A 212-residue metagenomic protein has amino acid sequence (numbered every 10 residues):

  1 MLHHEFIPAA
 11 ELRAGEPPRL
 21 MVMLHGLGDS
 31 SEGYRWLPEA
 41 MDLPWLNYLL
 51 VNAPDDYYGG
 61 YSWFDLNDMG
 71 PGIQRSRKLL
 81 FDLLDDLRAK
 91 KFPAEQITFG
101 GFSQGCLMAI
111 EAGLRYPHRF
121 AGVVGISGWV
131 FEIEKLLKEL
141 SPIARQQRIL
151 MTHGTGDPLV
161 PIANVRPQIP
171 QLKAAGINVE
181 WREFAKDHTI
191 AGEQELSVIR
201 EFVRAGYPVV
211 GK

Functional and structural regions predicted by a protein language model:
M1-E95: Serine-hydrolase catalytic machinery in alpha/beta-hydrolase-like enzymes
Y34-L37, L137, P161-Q171: Short alpha-helix in the alpha/beta-hydrolase fold that links the catalytic acid
G60-N67, G128-I149: Flexible "cap/lid" loop of the alpha/beta hydrolase fold
F99-G101, V124-I126, T152: Short beta-strand immediately N-terminal to the catalytic nucleophile in serine-hydrolase-like folds
G100-G105, A109: Gly/Ala-rich beta-loop-alpha elbow adjacent to hydrolase catalytic centers
H118-V130: A conserved short beta-strand
L150-H153, D157: Short beta-strand/loop motif that positions the catalytic acidic residue of the alpha/beta-hydrolase fold
R166-K212: C-terminal catalytic histidine-bearing segment of alpha/beta-hydrolase fold enzymes
